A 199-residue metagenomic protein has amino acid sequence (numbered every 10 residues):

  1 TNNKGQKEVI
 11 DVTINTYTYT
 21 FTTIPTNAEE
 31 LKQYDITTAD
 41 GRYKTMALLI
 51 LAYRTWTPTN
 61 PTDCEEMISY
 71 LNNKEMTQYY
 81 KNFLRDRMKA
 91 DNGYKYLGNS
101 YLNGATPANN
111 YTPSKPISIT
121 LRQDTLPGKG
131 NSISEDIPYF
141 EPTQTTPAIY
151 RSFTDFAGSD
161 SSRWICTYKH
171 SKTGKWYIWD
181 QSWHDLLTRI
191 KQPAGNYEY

Functional and structural regions predicted by a protein language model:
T1: Flexible glycine-rich surface loops and low-complexity tracts that mediate binding to linear polymers
K4-K7, T16, T145, G174: Intrinsic-disorder/low-complexity loop/linker signature
Q6-T106: Core segments of small alpha/beta cavity-forming domains
K7, D155-E198: Short beta-strand edge/turn micro-motifs at domain boundaries
T57, N73-K74, P113-N131, Q181-Y199: Contiguous hydrophobic segments
Y80-G158: Surface-exposed, charged secondary-structure patches
